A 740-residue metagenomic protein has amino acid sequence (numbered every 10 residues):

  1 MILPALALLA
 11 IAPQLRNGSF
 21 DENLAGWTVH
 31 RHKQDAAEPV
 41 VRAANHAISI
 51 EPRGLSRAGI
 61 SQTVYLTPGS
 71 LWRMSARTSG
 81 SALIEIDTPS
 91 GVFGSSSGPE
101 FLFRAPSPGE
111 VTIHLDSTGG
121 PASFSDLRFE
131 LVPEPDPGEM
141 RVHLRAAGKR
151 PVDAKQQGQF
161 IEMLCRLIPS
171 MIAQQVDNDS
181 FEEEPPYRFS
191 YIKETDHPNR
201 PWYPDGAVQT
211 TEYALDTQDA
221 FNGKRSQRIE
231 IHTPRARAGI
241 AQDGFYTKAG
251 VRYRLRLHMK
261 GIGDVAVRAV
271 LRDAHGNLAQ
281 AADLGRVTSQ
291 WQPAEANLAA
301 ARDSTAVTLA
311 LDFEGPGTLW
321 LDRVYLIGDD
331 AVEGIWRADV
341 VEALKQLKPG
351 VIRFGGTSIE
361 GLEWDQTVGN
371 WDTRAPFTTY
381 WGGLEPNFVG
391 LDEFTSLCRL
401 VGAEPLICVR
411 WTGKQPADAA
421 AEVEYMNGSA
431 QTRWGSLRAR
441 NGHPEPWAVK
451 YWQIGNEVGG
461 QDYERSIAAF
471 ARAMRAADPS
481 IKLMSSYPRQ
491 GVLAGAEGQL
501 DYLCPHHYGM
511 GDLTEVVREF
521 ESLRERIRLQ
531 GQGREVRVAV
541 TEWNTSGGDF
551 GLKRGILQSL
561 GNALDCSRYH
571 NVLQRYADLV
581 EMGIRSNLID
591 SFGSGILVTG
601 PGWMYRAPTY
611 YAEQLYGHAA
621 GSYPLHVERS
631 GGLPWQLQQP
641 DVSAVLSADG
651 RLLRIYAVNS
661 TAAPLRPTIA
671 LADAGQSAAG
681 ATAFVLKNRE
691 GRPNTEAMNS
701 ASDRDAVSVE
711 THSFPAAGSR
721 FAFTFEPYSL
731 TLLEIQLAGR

Functional and structural regions predicted by a protein language model:
L9-N387, E404, K414, A420 (+4 more regions): Extracellular and organelle-lumenal recognition/adhesion modules and their flexible linkers in secreted
P137-A146, V208-L215, F221, I335-D339 (+7 more regions): Alpha-helical scaffolding within the catalytic cores of extracellular/periplasmic polymer-degrading hydrolases
Q159, L257, K348, C398 (+8 more regions): Conserved, mostly hydrophobic/aromatic
M163-L164, V176, V536-R651: Aromatic/acidic polysaccharide-binding cleft in carbohydrate-active enzymes
K348, I352-R353, G369-W434, R440-S466 (+1 more regions): Substrate-binding cleft of carbohydrate-active enzyme catalytic domains
Y425, S429-Q431, N441-K450, G455-V580: Active-site neighborhood of glycoside hydrolase catalytic domains
R651-S660: Short, well-ordered beta-strand segments enriched in hydrophobic/aromatic residues
S660-R740: C-terminal beta-sandwich/jelly-roll accessory domains of carbohydrate-active enzymes
